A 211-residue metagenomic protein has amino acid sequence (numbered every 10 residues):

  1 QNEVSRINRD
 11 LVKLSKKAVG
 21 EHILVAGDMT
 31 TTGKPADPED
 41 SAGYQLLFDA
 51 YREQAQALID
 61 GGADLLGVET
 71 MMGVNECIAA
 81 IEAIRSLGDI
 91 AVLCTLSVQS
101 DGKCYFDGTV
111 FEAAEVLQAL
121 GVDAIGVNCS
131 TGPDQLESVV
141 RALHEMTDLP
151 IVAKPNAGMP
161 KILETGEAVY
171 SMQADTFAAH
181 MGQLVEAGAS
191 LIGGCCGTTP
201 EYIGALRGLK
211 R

Functional and structural regions predicted by a protein language model:
Q1-R211: Domain-level signal for soluble alpha/beta catalytic cores
